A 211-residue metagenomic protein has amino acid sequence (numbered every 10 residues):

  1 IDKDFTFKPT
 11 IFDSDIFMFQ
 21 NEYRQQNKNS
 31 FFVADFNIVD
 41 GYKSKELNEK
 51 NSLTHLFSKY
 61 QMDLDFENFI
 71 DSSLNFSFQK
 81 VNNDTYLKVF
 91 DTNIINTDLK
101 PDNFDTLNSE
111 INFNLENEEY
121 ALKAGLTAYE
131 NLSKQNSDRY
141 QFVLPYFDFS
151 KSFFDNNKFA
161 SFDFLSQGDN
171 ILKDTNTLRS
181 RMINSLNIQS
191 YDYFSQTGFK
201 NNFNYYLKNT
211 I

Functional and structural regions predicted by a protein language model:
I1-I211: Outer-membrane beta-barrel proteins and related beta-barrel translocases across Gram-negative bacteria
